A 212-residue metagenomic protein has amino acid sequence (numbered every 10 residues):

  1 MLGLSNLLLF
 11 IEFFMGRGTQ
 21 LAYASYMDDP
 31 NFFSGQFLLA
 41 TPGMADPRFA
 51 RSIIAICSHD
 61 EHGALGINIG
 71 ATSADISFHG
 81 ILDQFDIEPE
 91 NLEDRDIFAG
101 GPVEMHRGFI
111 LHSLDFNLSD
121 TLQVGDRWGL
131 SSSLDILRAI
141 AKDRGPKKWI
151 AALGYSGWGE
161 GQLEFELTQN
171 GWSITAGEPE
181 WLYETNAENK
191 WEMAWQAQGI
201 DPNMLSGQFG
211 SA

Functional and structural regions predicted by a protein language model:
M1-S25: N-terminal amphipathic/basic-hydrophobic helices that include classical n-h-c signal peptides and signal-anchor
G18-A151, S156-A212: A short aromatic-anchored loop/beta-hairpin motif
